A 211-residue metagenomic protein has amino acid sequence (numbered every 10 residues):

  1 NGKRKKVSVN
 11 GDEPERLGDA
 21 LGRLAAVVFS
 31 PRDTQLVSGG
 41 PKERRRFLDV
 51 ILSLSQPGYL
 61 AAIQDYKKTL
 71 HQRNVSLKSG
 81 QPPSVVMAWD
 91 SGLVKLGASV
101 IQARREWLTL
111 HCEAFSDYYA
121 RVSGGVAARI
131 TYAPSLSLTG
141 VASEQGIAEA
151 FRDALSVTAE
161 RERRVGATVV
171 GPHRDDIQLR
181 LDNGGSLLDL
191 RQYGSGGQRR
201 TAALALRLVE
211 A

Functional and structural regions predicted by a protein language model:
N1-E43, F47-Y59, C112-D117, I147 (+1 more regions): Nucleotide-state sensing region of NTPase/ATPase domains
K3-K6, K42, K67-K68, K78 (+2 more regions): Context-gated lysine
K5, R44-R46, R73, R104 (+2 more regions): Basic side chains
L17, P41, Y66, V86-W89 (+1 more regions): Generic alpha-helical segment signature
R32, G40, R46-L54, A61-A62 (+6 more regions): Short alpha-helical interface elements
G39, G58-A61, Y193-R199: Short alpha-helix boundary/capping segments
L48, S55-R104: Long, non-coiled-coil amphipathic alpha-helical linker/lever segments that couple catalytic cores to other domains
P83-A211: Conserved NTPase motor "head" modules and their coupling/switch loops across ABC/AAA+ ATPases, GTPases, and GHKL ATPases
